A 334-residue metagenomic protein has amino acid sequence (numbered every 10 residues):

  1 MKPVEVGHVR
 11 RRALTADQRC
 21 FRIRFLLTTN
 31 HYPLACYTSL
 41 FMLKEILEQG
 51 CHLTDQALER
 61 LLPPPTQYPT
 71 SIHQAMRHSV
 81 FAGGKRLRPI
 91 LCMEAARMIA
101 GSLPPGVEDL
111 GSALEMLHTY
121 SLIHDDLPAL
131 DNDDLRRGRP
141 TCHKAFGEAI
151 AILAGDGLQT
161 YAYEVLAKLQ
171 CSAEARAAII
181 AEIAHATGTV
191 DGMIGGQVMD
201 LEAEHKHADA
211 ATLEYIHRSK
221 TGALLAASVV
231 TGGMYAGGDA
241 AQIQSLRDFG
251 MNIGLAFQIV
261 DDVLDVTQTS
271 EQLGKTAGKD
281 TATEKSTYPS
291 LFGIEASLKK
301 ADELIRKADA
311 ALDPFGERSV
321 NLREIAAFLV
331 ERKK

Functional and structural regions predicted by a protein language model:
M1-L40: Intrinsic disorder/low-complexity segments
L26-L27, Q56, A181: A broad, low-specificity signal marking well-ordered, structured residues that form hydrophobic/aromatic
S39-L61: N-terminal export signals and maturation junctions of secreted/periplasmic proteins
Q49-L53, L62-A311, E317-V330: Mg2+-dependent prenyl diphosphate-binding active-site environment of isoprenoid biosynthetic enzymes
